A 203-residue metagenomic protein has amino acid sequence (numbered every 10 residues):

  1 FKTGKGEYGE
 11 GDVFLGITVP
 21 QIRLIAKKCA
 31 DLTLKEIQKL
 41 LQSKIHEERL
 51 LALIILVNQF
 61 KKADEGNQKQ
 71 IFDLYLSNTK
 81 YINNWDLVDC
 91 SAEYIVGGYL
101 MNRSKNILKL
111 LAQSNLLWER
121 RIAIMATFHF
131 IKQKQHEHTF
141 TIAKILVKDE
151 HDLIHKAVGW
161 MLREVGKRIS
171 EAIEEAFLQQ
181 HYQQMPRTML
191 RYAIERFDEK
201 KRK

Functional and structural regions predicted by a protein language model:
F1-K203: Alpha-helical scaffold domains
